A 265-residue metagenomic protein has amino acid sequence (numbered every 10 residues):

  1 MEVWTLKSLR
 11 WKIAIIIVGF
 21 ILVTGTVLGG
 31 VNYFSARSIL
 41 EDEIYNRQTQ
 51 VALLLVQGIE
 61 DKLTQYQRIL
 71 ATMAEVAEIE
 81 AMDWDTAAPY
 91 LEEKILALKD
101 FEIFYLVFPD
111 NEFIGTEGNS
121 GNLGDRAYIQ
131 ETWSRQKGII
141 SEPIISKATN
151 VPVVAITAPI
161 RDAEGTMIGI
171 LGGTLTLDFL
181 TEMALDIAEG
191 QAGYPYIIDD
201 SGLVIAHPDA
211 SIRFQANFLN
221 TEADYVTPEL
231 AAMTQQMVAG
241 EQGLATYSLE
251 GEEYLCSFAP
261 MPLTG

Functional and structural regions predicted by a protein language model:
M1-L6, I139, P143: N-terminal sensory and localization modules of signal-transduction and trafficking proteins
V3-S38: Extreme N-terminal signal-anchor transmembrane helix of membrane signaling/transducer proteins, especially in bacteria
N46-L53, I59-P143, T149, I187: Extracytoplasmic/periplasmic sensory segments of membrane signal-transduction proteins
S141, T157, T174, F258-P260: Sensory input modules used in signal transduction, predominantly PAS/LOV/GAF but also related non-catalytic regulatory
A148, G173-M183: Helix-start (N-cap) segments at beta->loop->alpha junctions that couple sensory/regulatory domains to adjoining helices
D162-A163, F179-T264: Intrinsic low-complexity, intrinsically disordered coil/linker regions enriched in small/polar and charged residues
T166, L171-G173: Sensory beta-strand/linker motifs that couple input domains to effectors
